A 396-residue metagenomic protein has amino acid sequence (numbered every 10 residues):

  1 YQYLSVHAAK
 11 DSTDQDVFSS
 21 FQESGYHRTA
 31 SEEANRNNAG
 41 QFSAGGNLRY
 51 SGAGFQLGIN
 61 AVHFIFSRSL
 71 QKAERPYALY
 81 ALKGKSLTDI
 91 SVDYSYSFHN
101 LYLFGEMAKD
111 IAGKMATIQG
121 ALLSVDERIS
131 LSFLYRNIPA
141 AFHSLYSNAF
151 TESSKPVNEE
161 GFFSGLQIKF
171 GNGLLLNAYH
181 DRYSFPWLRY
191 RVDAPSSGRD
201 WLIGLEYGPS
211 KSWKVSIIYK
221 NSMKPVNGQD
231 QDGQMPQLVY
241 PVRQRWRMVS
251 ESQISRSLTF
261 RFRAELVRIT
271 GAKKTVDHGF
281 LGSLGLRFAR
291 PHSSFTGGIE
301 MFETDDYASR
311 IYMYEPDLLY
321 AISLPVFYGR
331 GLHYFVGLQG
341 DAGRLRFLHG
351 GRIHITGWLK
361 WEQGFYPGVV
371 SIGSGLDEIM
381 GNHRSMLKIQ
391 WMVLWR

Functional and structural regions predicted by a protein language model:
Y1-E33, N37-R49: Aromatic- and glycine-enriched pocket-lining scaffold segments that form the walls of small-molecule binding clefts
A30, R75-Y77: A short, structure-level motif marking secondary-structure boundaries and short turns
N37, Q41, G46-K72, L79-R396: Exposed, low-structure sequence patches enriched in small/polar residues
